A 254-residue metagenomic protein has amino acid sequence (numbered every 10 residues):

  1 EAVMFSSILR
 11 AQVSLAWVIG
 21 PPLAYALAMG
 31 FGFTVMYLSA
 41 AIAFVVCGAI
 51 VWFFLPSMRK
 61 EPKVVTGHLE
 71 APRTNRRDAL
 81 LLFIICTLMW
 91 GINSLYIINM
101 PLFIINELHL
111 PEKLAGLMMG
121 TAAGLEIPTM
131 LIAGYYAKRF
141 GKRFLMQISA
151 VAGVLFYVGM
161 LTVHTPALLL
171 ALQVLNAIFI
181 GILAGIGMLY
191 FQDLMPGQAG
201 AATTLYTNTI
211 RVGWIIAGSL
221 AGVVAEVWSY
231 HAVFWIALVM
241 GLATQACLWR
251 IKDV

Functional and structural regions predicted by a protein language model:
E1, I182-M195: Intracellular juxtamembrane helix-capping segments at the cytosolic ends of symmetry-related transmembrane helices
E1-Q12: Cytoplasmic helix-loop-helix junction between adjacent transmembrane helices in 12-TM secondary transporters
A28, T129-G141, A225: Helix-to-loop junctions at the C-terminal end of transmembrane segments in multipass secondary transporters
A41-E61, C247-K252: C-terminal membrane-cytosol helix-exit motif in multi-pass small-molecule transporters
P56-F83: Juxtamembrane intracellular "pre-TM" segments in multi-pass secondary transporters
I98-K113: Short amphipathic helix-loop junctions that connect adjacent transmembrane helices in Major Facilitator Superfamily/SLC
F144-G159, L238: Structural signature of the two symmetry-related core transmembrane helices
A199-E226: A late C-terminal transmembrane helix in Major Facilitator Superfamily
